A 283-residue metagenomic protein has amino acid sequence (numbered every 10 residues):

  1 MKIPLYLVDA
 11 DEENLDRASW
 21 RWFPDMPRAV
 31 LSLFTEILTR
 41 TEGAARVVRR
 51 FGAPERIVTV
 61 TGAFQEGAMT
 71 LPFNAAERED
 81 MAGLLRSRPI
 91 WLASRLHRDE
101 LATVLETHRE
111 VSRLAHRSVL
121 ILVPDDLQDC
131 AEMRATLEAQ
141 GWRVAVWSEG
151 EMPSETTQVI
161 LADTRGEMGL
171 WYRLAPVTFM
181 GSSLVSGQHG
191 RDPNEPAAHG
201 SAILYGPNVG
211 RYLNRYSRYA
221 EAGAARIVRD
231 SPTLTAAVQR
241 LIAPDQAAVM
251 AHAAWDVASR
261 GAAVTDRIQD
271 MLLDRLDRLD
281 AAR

Functional and structural regions predicted by a protein language model:
M1-M69, F73, L92, L96-R98 (+3 more regions): Active-site and donor-binding regions of nucleotide-sugar-utilizing enzymes
I3-L5, V144, I203: Hydrophobic beta-strand scaffold residues
S32-E36, I90, S118-L120, Q158-V159 (+2 more regions): Short active-site oxyanion
F34, R173-V257: Catalytic binding pocket for nucleotide-activated donors in carbohydrate/polymer assembly enzymes
M69-G150: Conserved catalytic-core segment of nucleotide-activated headgroup transferases in glycan assembly
A145-S186, G190-P193: Donor nucleotide-activated moiety binding/catalytic core segment of transferases that use nucleotide-activated donors
D245-R283: C-terminal amphipathic helix plus adjacent low-complexity, charged tail appended to glycosyltransferase catalytic
